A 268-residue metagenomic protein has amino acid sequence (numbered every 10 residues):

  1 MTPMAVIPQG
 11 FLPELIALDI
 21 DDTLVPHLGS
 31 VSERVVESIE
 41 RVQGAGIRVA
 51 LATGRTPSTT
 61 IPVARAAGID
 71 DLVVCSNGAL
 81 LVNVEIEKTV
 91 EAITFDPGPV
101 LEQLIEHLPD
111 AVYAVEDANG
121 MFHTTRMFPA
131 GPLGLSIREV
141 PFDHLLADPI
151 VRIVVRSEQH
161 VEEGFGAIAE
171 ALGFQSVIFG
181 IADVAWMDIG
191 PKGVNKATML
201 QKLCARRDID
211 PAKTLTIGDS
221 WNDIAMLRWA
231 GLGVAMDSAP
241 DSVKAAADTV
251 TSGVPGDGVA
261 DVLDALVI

Functional and structural regions predicted by a protein language model:
A5-I7, F11, L15, S32 (+1 more regions): Mg2+-dependent phosphoryl-transfer enzymes with acidic/Ser/Thr/Gly-rich catalytic loops
L28-A130: Active-site phosphate-binding/coordination module
V35, T60-A64, F165, A169 (+3 more regions): Hydrophobic packing residues within well-ordered alpha-helices of enzyme cores
V42, T53, N77, I153 (+3 more regions): Residue-level signal for inorganic ion chemistry
A67-I69, S76-N77, L172-Q175, W229-A230 (+1 more regions): Short, structured coil segments at secondary-structure junctions
E91, R138-V140, V250-G253: Short acidic-hydrophobic, aromatic-tinged amphipathic segments that line or gate anion-handling sites
H107-W229, S238: Conserved acidic, metal-coordinating active-site core of Asp-based, Mg2+-dependent phosphoryl-transfer enzymes
